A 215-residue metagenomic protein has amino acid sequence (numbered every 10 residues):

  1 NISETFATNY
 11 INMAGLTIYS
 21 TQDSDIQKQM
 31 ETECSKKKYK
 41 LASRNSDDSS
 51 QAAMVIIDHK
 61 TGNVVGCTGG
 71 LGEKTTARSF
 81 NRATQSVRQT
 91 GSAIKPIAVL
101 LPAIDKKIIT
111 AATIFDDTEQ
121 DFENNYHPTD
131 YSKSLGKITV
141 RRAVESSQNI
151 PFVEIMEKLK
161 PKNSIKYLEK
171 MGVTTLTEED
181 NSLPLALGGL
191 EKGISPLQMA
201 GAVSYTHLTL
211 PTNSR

Functional and structural regions predicted by a protein language model:
N1-M13, T174: Membrane-proximal periplasmic segments of bacterial cell-envelope enzymes, especially penicillin-binding proteins
N9-R88, S92-A93, T113, K166-E169 (+1 more regions): Periplasmic/cell-envelope proteins involved in peptidoglycan metabolism and beta-lactam response
G15-T21, A83-Q89, P128-Y131, T139 (+2 more regions): Second-shell loop/turn segments in exported
T84-A111, D116-E119: Active-site rim segments in enzyme catalytic domains, especially the processed small/beta chain of N-terminal
I108-S164: Conserved catalytic neighborhood of penicillin-recognizing serine enzymes
A143, T206-T212: Conserved small/polar residues in nucleotide/adenosyl-binding loops
L159-L176: Short, charged, amphipathic alpha-helices and their helix-cap/turn boundaries
T174-L208: Active-site-proximal helix/loop microenvironment of the serine DD-peptidase/beta-lactamase transpeptidase fold
